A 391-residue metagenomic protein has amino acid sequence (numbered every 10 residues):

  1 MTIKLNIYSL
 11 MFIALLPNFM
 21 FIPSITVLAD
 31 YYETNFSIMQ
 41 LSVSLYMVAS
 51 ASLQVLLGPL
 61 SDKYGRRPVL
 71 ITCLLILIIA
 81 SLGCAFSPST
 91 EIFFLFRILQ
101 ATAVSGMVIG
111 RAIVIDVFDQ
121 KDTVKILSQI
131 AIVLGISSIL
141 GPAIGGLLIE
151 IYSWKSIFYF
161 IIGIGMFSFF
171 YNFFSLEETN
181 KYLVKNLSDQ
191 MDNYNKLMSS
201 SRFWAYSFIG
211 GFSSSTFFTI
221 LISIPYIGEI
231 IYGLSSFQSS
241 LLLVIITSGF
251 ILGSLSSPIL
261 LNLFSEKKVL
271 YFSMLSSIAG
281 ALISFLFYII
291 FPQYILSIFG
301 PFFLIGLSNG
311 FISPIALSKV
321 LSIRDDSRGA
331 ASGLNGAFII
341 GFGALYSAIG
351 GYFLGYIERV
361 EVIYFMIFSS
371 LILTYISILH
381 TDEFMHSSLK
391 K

Functional and structural regions predicted by a protein language model:
S9, I76, A80-G83, E91-L99 (+1 more regions): Paired small-residue
E33, G65, F86-I92, D119 (+1 more regions): Helix-breaking motifs and short loop linkers at transmembrane-helix boundaries and internal kinks in secondary membrane
S52-T90: Conserved MFS/SLC helix-loop-helix module at the cytosolic interface between two early adjacent transmembrane helices
I92, Q129-F174: Helix-loop-helix hairpin linking two adjacent transmembrane segments in secondary transporters
F96-L134: Cytoplasmic helix-loop-helix junction between adjacent transmembrane helices in 12-TM secondary transporters
E177-S207: Juxtamembrane intracellular "pre-TM" segments in multi-pass secondary transporters
L270-S313: C-terminal transmembrane helical hairpin of 12-TM major facilitator-type secondary transporters
L317, L321-G355: A late C-terminal transmembrane helix in Major Facilitator Superfamily
